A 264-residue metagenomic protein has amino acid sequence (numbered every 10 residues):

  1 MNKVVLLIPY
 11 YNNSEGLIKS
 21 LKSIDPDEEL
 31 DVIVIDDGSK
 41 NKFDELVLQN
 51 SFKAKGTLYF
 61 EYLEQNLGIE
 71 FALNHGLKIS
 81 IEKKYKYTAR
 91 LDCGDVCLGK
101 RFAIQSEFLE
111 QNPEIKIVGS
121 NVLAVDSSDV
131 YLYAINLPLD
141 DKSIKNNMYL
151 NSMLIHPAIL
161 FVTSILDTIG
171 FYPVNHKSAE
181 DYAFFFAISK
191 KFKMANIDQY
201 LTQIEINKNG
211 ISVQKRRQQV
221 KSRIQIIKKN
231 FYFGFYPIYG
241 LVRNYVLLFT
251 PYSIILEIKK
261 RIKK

Functional and structural regions predicted by a protein language model:
N2-I8, I24, L30-I35: Hydrophobic targeting segments
N13-P26: Short, well-formed alpha-helical segments that are part of the catalytic scaffolds of diverse glycosyltransferases
G16, K40-N50, V96, K100: Acidic helix N-cap motif at the loop->helix transition within catalytic regions of sugar-transfer enzymes
D36-L46, Q65, D92: A conserved acidic beta->alpha catalytic loop
L63-K83, I104: Glycine-rich, basic loop-to-helix element that forms the pyrophosphate-binding segment of sugar-nucleotide handling
K84-V96: Short beta-strand-to-loop acidic/aromatic patch adjacent to the donor-nucleotide binding site
K100-L132: Conserved donor NDP-sugar-binding/catalytic core segment of glycosyltransferases
P138-Q218, S222: Conserved nucleotide-sugar donor-binding catalytic segment
